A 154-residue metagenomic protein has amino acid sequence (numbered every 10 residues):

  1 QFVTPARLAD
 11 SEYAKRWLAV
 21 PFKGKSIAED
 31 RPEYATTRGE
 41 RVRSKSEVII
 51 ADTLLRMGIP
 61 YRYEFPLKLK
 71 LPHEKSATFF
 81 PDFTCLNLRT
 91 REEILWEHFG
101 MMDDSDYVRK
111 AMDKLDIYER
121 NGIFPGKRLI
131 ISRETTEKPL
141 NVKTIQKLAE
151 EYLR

Functional and structural regions predicted by a protein language model:
Q1-R62: Solvent-exposed, charged helical/coil patches that constitute nucleic-acid or partner-interaction surfaces
T36-S44, D104, V108, T135: Short, charged/polar micro-motifs that form catalytic or ligand-binding hotspots
E40-V42, L55, P60-T90: Active-site metal-binding core of divalent-cation-utilizing nuclease and nuclease-like domains
K45-I49, T78, D113: Short, well-structured alpha-helical interface segments that form or flank functional binding sites
K68-T78, D104-S105, T135-L140: Acidic-and-aromatic substrate-binding clefts and catalytic sites of carbohydrate-active enzymes
F80-D113: Short beta-strand-loop-alpha-helix junction that forms the active-site gateway of nucleic-acid-processing nucleases
M102, D106-P125, T136: C-terminal structured domain segments
E119-R154: Basic, glycine-rich
